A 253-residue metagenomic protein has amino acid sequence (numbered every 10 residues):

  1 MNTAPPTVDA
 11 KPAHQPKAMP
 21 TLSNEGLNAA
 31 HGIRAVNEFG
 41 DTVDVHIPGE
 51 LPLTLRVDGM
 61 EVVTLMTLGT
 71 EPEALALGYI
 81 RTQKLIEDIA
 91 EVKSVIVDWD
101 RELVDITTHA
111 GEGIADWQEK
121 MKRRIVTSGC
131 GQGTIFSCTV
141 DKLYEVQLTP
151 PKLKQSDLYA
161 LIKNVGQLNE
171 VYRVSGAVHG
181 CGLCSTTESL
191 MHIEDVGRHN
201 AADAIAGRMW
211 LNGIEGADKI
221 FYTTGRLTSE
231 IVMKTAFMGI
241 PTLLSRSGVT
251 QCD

Functional and structural regions predicted by a protein language model:
N2-T186, L190-H192: Intrinsically disordered, low-complexity regions enriched in acidic/Ser/Thr/Pro/Gln residues
S189, V196-A201: Positively charged, proline/Ser/Thr-rich regional signature most characteristic of the Rhodanese/CDC25-like
H199-D253: Feature captures the catalytic cores and cofactor-binding loops of soluble hydro-lyases/lyases that act on carboxylate
